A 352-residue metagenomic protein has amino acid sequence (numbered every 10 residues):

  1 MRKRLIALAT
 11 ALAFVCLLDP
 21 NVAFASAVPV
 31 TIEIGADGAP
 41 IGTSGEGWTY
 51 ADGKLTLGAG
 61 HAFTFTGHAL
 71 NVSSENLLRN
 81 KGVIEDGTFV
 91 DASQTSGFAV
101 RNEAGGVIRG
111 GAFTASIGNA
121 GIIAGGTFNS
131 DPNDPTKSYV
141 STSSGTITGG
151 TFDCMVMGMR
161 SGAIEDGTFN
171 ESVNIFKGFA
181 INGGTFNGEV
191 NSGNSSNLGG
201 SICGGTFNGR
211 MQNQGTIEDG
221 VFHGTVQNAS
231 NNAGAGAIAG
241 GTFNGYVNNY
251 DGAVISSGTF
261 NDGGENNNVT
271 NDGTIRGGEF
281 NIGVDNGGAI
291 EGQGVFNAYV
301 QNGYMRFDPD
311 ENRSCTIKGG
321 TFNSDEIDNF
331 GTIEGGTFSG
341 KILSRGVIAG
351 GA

Functional and structural regions predicted by a protein language model:
M1-A9: Bacterial N-terminal signal peptides that target proteins for export
A9-P20: Bacterial N-terminal signal peptides
L18-P29: Sec-dependent signal peptide cleavage junction
V28-A352: Extended beta-solenoid/beta-helix repeat architectures
